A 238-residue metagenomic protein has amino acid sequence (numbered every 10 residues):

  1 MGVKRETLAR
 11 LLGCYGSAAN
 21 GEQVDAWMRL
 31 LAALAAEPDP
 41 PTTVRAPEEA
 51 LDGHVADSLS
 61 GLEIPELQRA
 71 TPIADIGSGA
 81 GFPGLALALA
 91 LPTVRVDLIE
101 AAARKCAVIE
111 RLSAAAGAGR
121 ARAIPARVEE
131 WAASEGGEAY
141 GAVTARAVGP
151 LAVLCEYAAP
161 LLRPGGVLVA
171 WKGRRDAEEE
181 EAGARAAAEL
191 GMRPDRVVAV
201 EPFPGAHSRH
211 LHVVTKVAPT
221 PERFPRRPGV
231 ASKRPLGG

Functional and structural regions predicted by a protein language model:
G2-A74, R104-A121: Class I SAM-dependent transferase core
L51-H54, I73, L87, D97-L98 (+1 more regions): Bulky hydrophobic/aromatic packing residues
G77: Conserved glycine-centered beta->alpha loop in an early N-terminal alpha/beta scaffold
A80-T93: Conserved SAM-binding loop of SAM-dependent methyltransferases across substrates and taxa, primarily the Class I
T93-G238: S-adenosylmethionine
